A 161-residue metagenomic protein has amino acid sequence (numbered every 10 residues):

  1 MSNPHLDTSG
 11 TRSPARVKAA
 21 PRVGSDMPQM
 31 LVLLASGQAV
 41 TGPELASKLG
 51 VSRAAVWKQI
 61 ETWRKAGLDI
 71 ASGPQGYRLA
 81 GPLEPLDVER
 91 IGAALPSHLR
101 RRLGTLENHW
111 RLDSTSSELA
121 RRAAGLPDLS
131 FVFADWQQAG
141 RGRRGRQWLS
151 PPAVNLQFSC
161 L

Functional and structural regions predicted by a protein language model:
S2-D7, T11-L161: N-terminal lobe of the biotin/lipoate ligase/transferase fold
